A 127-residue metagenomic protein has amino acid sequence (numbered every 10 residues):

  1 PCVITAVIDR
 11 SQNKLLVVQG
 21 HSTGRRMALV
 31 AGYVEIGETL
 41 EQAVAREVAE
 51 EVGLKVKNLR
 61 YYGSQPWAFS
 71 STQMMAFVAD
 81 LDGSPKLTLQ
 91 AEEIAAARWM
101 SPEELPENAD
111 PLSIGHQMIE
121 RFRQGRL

Functional and structural regions predicted by a protein language model:
P1-L29, Y33, K55-V56, A79-L81: N-terminal strand-loop-strand
L16-V17, R60, W99: Structured core elements
G20-H21, S64-P66: An acidic- and aromatic-residue-enriched active-site/binding cleft used to recognize and process polar
T23-M27, F69, Q90-L127: Nudix hydrolase/Nudix homology domain
L29-G63, F77: The catalytic Nudix box helix
L40, Q73, I114: Catalytic-loop motifs flanking and including active-site residues across diverse enzymes
Y62, D80, M100: Conserved residues at the C-terminal ends of beta-strands
Q65-T88: Active-site-adjacent beta-strand/loop module that shapes the phosphate/pyrophosphate-binding cleft
